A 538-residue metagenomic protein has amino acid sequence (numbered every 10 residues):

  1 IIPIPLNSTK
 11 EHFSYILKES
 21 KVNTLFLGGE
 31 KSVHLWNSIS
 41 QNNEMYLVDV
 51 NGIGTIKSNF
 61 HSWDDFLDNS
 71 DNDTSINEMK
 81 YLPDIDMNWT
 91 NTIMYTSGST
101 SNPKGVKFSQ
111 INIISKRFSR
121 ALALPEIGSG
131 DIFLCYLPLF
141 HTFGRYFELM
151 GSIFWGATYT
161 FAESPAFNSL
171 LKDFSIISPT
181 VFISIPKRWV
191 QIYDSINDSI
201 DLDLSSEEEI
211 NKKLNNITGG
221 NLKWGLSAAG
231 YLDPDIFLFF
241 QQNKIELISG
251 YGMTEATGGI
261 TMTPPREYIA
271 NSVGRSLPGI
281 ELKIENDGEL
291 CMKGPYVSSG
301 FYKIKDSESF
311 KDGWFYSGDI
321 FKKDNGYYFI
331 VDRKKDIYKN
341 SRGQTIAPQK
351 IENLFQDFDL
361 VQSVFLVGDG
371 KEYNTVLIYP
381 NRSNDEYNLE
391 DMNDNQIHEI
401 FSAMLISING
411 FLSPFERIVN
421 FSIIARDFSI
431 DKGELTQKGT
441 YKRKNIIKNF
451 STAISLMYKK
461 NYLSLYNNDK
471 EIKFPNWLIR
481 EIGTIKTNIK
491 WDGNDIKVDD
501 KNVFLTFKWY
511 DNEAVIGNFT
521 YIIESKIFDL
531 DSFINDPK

Functional and structural regions predicted by a protein language model:
S8, L25, G294, I320-P414: AMP-binding/adenylate-forming catalytic core of the ANL superfamily
V33-I85, I196-N216: ANL superfamily adenylate-forming
D68-Y95, N102, E126-I132: Conserved pre-ATP/AMP-binding loop-to-beta segment of ANL
D73, M87, V106-E126: Conserved structural elements of the adenylate-forming
I114-I132, L139-K213, N221: Conserved AMP-binding/adenylation subdomain of ANL enzymes
T180-I183, Y193-Y268, E281: Gly/Ser/Thr-rich phosphate-binding loop
S276, K283, E289-N340: Conserved ATP-binding/catalytic segment of the ANL
L360-L366, I406-N502, T506-K538: Conserved C-terminal "lid"/linker of ANL adenylate-forming enzymes
